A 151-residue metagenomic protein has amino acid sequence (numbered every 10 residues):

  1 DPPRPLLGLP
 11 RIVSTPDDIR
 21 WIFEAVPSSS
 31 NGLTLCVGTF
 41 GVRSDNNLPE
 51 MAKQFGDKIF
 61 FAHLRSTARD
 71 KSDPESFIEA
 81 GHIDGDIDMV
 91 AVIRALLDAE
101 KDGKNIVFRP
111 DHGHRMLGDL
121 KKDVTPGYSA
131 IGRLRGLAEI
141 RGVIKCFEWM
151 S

Functional and structural regions predicted by a protein language model:
D1: Active-site cradle of extracellular carbohydrate-active enzymes
R4-S151: Histidine-acidic metal/acid-base catalytic patches
